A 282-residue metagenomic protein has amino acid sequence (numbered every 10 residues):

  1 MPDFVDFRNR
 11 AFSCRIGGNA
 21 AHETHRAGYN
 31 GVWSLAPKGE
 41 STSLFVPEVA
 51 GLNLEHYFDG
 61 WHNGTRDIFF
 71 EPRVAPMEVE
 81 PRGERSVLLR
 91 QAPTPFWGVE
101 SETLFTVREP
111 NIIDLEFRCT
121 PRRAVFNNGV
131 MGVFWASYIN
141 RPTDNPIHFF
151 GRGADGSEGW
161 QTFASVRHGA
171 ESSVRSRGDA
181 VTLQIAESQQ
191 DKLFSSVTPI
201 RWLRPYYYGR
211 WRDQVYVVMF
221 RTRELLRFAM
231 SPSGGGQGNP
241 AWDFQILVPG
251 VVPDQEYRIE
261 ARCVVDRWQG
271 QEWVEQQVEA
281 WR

Functional and structural regions predicted by a protein language model:
M1-N53: Beta-strand-rich N-terminal accessory domains
M1-R10, H22-T24, E78-S86, R108-E109 (+2 more regions): Short, ordered beta-strand-loop transition motifs
P2-R10, D179-R282: Beta-strand-rich recognition/accessory modules
V5-F7, C14-I16, G28-S34, R85-A92 (+4 more regions): Generic recognition of long tandem-repeat/solenoid scaffolds
N9-E23, V99-V107, Y216-F220: Broad, structure-driven detector of short, well-ordered beta-strand segments within folded domains
D59-I112, C119-A124: Extended, loop-rich substrate-binding clefts of extracytoplasmic carbohydrate-active enzymes
I112-S165, Q271-V274: Acidic (Asp/Glu-rich), glycine- and aromatic
P146-D191: Glycine-rich (often Gly-Gly/Gly-Pro-rich) flexible segments and glycine-rich loop motifs, frequently accented by
